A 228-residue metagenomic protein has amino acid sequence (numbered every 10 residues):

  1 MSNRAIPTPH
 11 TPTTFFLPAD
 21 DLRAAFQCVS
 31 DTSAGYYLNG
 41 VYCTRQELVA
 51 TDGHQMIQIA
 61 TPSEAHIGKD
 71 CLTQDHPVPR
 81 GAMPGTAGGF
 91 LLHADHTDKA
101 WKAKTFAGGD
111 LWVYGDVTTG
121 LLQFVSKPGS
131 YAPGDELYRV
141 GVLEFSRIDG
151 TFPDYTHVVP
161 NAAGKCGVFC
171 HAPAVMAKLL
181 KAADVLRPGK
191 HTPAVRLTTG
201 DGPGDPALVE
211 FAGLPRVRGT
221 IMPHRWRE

Functional and structural regions predicted by a protein language model:
S2-E228: DNA polymerase processivity clamps
